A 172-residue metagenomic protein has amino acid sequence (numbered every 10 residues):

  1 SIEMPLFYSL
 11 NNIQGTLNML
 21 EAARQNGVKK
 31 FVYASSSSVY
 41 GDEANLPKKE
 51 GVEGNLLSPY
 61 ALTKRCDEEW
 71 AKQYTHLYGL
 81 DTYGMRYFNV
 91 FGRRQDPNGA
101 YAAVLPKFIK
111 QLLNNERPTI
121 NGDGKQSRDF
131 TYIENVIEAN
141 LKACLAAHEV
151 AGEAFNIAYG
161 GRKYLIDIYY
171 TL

Functional and structural regions predicted by a protein language model:
S1, D42-A44, R94, F130 (+1 more regions): Short glycine-/acidic-enriched loop or helix-start segments at secondary-structure transitions that form or flank
S1-V90, E134, C144: N-terminal Rossmann-like NAD(P)+-binding domain of SDR-like oxidoreductases, especially those catalyzing
A23, L112-L113, L172: Hydrophobic aliphatic residues
R65, V90-P106, N114-E116, N121 (+4 more regions): Glycine/proline-rich active-site loop of Rossmann-fold NAD(P)-dependent oxidoreductases
C66, W70, Y74, V104 (+3 more regions): Hydrophobic alpha-helix immediately C-terminal to the catalytic Tyr-X-X-X-Lys motif of short-chain
G84, F130, R162: Short aromatic/basic micro-patch
N140-C144, Y169-L172: Hydrophobic "lid"/C-terminal helical patch of Rossmann-like NAD(P)-dependent dehydrogenase/epimerase domains
